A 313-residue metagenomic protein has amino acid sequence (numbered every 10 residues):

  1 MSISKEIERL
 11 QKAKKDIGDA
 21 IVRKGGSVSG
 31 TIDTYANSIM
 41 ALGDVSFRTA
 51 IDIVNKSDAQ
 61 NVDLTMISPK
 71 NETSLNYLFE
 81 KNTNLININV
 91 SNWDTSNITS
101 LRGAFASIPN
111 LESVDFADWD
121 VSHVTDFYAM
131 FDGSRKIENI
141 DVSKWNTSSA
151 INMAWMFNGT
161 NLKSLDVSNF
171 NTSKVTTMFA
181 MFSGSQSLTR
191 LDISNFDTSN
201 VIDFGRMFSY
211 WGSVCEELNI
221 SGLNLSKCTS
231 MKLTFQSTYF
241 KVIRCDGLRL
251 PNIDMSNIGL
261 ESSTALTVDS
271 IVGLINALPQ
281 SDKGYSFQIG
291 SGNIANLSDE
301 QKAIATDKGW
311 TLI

Functional and structural regions predicted by a protein language model:
S2-I313: Negatively charged
